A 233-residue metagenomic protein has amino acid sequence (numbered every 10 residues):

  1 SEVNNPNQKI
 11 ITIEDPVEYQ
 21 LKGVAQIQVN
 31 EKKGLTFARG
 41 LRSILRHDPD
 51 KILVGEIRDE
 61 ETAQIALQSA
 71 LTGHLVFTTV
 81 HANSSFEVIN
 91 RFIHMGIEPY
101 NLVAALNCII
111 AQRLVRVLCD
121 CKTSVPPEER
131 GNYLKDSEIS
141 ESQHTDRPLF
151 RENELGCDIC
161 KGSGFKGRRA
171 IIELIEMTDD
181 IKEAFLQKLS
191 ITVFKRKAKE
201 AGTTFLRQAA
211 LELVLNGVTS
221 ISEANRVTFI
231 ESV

Functional and structural regions predicted by a protein language model:
S1-V233: Short, flexible helix-loop junctions that flank or precede catalytic/ligand sites
